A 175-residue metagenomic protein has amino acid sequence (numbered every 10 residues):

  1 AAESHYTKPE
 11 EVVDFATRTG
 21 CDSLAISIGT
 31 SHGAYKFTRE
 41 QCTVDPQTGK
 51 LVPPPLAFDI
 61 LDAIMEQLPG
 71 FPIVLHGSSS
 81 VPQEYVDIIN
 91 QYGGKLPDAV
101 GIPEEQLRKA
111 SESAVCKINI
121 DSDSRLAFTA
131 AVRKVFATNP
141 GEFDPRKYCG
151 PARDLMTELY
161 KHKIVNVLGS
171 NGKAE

Functional and structural regions predicted by a protein language model:
A1-P72, Q83-I88, Y92-V100, E104 (+3 more regions): Alpha/beta enzyme core
H5-K8, P53, A57, L61 (+5 more regions): Generic structural signal for well-ordered, non-membrane alpha-helical segments in soluble metabolic enzymes
R18-D22, H76, K109-A114, V132-F136 (+1 more regions): Low-complexity, flexible helical/coil segments
G29, G77-S79, D123-R125: Short, ordered loop/turn segments at secondary-structure junctions
Q91-L96, V100-A130, K134-F143: A post-motif C-terminal structural segment
A131-E175: Extended, intrinsically disordered, low-complexity segments
